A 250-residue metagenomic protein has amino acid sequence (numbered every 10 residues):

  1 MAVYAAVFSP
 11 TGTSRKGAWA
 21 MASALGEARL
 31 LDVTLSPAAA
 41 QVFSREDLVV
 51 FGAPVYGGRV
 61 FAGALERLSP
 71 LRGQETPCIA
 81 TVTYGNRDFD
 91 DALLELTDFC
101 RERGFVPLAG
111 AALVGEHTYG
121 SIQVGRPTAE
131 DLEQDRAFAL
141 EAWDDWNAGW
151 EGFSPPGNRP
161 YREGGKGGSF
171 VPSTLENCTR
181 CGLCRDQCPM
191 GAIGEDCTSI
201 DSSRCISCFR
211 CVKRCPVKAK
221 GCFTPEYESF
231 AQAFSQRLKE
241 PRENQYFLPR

Functional and structural regions predicted by a protein language model:
A2-G17, M21-S169, T224-R250: FMN-binding flavodoxin-like domain, especially the glycine-rich phosphate-binding loop
T174, T179, L183-I206, R210-Y227: Iron-sulfur cluster-binding cysteine motifs and their immediate structural context in ferredoxin-like electron-transfer
